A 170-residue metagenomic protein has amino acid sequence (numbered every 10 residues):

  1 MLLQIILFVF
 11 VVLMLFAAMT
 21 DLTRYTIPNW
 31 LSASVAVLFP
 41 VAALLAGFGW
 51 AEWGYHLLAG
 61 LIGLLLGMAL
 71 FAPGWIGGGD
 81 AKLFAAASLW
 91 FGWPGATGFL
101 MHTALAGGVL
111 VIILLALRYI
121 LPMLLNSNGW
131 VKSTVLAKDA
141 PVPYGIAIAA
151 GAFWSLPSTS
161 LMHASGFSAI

Functional and structural regions predicted by a protein language model:
M1-I170: A membrane-topology feature that recognizes alpha-helical transmembrane segments and their immediate juxtamembrane
